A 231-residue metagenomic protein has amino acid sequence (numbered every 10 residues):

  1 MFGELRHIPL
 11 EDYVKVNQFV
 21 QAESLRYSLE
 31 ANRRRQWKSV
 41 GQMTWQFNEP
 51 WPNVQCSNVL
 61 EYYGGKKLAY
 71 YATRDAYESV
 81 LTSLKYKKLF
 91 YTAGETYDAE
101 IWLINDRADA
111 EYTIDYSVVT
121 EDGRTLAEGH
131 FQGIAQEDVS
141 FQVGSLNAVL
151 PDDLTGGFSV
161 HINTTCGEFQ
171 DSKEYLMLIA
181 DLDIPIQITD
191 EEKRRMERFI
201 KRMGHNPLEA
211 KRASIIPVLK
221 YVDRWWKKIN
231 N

Functional and structural regions predicted by a protein language model:
M1-Y112, E121, L126-E128, A135: Substrate-binding clefts and catalytic carboxylate motifs of secreted carbohydrate-active enzymes
Y71, D75, S145-A148, R198 (+1 more regions): Charged/polar, solvent-exposed surface patches and flexible loops
D98, T113, G157-H161: Short, conserved beta-strand segments of beta-strand-rich sandwich/propeller modules, principally
L103, S140-V143, N147-R198: Terminal connector regions
T113, E121-L154: Intrinsically disordered, low-complexity Pro/Gly/Ser/Thr-rich segments with frequent PxxP/GP/PP motifs and embedded
T113-T120, Q132, Q170, R202 (+2 more regions): Terminal accessory/anchoring regions of large secretory-pathway or extracellular enzymes
I184-K228: Acidic, serine/threonine- and proline-rich intrinsically disordered appendage/tail regions
